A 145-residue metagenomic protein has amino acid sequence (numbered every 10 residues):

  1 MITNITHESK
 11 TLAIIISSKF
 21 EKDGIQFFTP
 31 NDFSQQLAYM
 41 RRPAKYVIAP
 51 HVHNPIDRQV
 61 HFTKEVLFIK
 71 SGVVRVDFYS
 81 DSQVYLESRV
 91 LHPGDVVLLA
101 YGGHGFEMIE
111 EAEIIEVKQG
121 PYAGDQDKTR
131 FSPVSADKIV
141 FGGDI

Functional and structural regions predicted by a protein language model:
M1-R41, V134, G142-I145: A short, N-terminal "cap"/entry segment at the start of jelly-roll beta-barrel domains of the cupin/DSBH fold
M40-H61: Conserved short histidine dyad/triad with adjacent acidic residue
P43, F62-Y79: Glycine- and acidic-residue-biased ligand/ion/polar-headgroup-sensing regions
P43, I69, H92, L99-A100 (+1 more regions): A short, compositionally biased micro-patch
P50, V76-D77, V97-L99, G103-I109 (+1 more regions): Short beta-strand His + acidic residue motifs that chelate non-heme Fe in jelly-roll/DSBH and cupin folds
S80-Y101: Short acidic-glycine-tyrosine-enriched beta hairpin
E107-I145: Double-stranded beta-helix
